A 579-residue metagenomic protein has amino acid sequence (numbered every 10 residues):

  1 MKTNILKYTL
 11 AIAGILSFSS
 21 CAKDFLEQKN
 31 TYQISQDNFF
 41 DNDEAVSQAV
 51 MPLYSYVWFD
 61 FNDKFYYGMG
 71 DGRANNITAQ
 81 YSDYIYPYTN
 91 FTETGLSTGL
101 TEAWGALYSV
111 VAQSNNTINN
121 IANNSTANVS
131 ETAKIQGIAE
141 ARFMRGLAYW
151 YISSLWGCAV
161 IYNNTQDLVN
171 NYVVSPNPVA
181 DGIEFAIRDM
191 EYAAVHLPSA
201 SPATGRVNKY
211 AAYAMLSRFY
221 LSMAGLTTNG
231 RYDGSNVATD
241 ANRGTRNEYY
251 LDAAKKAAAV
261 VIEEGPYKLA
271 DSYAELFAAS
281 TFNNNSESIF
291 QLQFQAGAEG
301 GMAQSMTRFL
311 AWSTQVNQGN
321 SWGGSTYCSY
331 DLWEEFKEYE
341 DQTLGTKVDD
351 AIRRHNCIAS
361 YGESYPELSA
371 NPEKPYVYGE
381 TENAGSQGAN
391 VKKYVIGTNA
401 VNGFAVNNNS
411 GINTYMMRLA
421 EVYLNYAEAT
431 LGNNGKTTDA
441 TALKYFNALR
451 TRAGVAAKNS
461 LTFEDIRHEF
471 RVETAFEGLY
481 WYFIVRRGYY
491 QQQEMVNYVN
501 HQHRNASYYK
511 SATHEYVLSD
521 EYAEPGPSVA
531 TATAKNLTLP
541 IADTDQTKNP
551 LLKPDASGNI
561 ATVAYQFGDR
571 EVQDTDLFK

Functional and structural regions predicted by a protein language model:
M1-T31: Bacterial Sec-dependent N-terminal signal peptides
S20-C21, L107-V110, F185, A278-G323 (+2 more regions): Long, intrinsically disordered, low-complexity segments
A22-Y86, A159, E191, R206-Y213 (+3 more regions): An aromatic- and glycine-enriched ligand-binding surface/loop that stacks and positions planar moieties
N42-D60, Y81-W156, N170-E184, R188-R206 (+4 more regions): Conserved, well-structured interaction surfaces
Y151-L155, V160, S201, F219-R231 (+1 more regions): Short coil/turn linking the two alpha-helices of tandem helical-hairpin repeats
D341-R418, F578-K579: Flexible, polar/acidic helix-loop-strand segments at domain edges
